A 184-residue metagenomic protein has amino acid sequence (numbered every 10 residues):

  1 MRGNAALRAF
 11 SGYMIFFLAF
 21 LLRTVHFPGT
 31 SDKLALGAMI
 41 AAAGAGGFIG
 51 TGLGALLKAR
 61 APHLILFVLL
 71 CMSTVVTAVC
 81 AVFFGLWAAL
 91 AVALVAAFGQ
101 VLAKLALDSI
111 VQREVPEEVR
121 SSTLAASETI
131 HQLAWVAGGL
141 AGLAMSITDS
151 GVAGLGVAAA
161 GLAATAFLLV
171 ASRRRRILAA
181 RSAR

Functional and structural regions predicted by a protein language model:
M1-I49: A single, central transmembrane helix in multi-pass transporters
R2, L34, A38, V68 (+2 more regions): Signature of the 12-TM Major Facilitator Superfamily
G3-G12, A43, G47-A55, V92-L143: Substrate-agnostic recognition of the 12-TM MFS/MFS-like secondary transporter fold
L21-G29, R60-A61, A81, V101 (+2 more regions): Helix-to-coil boundary motifs at intracellular loop junctions of multi-pass secondary transporters
G29-L34, A144-A166: A membrane-interface helix-boundary motif in multi-pass transporters
G44, L70-T74, A97, E128 (+1 more regions): Residue-level recognition of pore/gate-forming positions within transmembrane alpha-helices of multi-pass
H63-K104: C-terminal transmembrane helical hairpin of 12-TM major facilitator-type secondary transporters
G156-R184: Multi-pass alpha-helical transporter architecture, strongest for 12-TM Major Facilitator/SLC carriers used
